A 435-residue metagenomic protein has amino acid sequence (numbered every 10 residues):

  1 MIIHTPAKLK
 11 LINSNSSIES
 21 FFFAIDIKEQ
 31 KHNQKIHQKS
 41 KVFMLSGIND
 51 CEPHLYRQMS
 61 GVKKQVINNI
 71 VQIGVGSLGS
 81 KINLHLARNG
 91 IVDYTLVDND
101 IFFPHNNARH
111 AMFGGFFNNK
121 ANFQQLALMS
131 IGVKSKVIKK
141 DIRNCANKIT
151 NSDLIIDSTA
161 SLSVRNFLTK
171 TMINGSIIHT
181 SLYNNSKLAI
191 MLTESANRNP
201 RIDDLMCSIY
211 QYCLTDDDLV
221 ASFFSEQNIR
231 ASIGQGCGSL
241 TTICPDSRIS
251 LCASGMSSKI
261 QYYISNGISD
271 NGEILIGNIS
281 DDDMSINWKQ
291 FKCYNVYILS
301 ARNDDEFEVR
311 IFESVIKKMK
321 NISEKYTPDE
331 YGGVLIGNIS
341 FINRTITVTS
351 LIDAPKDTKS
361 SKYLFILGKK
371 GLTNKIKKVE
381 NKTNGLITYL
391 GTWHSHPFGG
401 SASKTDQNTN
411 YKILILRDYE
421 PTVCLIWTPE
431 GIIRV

Functional and structural regions predicted by a protein language model:
M1-N68: Glycine/serine-rich phosphate-binding loop and adjoining beta1-alpha1 elements at the start of nucleotide-handling
M1-S20, A24-K31, T150-L154, S158-D304: Glycine-rich phosphate/adenylate-binding loop
S60-Y94, D98-I101: Glycine-rich adenosine-cofactor-binding loop
N69-V71, D153-L154, S176, G391: Structural motif
L86-G90, T95, N147-N151, V164-S176 (+2 more regions): Short, surface-exposed basic-aromatic patches at helix termini and helix-loop junctions that form
N99-V133: Glycine-rich phosphate-binding loop and adjoining beta1-alpha1-beta2 segment of Rossmann-like nucleotide-binding folds
K139-A146: Conserved SAM/SAH-binding loop
K289-L390, P397-V435: Conserved beta-strand-loop surface patch within small alpha/beta domains used for substrate/adaptor or ligand engagement
